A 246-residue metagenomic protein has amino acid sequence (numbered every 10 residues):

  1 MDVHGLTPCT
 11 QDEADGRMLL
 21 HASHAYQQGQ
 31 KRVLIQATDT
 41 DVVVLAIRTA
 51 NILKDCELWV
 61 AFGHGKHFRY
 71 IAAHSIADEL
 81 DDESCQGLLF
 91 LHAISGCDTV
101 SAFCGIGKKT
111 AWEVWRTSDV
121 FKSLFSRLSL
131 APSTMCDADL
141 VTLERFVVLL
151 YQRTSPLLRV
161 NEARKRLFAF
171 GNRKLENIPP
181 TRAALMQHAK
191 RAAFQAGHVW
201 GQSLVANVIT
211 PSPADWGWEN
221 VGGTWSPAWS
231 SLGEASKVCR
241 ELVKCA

Functional and structural regions predicted by a protein language model:
M1-A246: Noncatalytic, typically N-terminal accessory segments of nucleic acid-processing enzymes and closely related
